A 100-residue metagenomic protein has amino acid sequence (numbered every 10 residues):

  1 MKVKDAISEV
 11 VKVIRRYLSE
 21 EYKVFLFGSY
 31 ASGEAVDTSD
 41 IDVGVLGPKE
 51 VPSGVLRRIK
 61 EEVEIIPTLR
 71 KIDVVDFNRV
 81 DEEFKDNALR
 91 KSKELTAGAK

Functional and structural regions predicted by a protein language model:
M1-F25, A31-D37, L46-K100: Catalytic core of pol beta-like nucleotidyltransferases
D40: Conserved loop-to-beta-strand segment in the C-terminal subdomain of adenylate-forming
